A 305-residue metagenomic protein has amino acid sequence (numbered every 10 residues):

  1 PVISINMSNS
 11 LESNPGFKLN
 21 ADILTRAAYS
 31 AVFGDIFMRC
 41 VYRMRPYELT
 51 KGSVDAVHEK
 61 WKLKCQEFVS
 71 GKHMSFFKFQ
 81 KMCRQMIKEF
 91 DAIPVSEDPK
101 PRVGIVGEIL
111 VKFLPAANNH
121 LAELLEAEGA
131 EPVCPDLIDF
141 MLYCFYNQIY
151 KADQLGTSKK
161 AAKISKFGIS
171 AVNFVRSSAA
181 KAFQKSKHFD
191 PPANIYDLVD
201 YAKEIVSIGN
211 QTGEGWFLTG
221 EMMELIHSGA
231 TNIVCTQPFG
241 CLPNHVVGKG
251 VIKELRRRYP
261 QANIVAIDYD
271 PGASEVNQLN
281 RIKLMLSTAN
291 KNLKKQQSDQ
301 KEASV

Functional and structural regions predicted by a protein language model:
P1-V305: An N-terminal assembly and electron-transfer interface module characteristic of large anaerobic redox and radical
